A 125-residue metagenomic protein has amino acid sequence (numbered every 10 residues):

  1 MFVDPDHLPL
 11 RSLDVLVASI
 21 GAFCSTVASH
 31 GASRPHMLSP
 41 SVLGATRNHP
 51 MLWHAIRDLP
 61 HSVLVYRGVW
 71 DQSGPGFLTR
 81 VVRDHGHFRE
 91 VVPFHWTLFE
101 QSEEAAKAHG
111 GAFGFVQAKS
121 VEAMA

Functional and structural regions predicted by a protein language model:
M1: Active-site SXXK
P5-A125: Glycosyltransferase-associated regions of secretory-pathway enzymes, highlighting luminal stem/catalytic domains
